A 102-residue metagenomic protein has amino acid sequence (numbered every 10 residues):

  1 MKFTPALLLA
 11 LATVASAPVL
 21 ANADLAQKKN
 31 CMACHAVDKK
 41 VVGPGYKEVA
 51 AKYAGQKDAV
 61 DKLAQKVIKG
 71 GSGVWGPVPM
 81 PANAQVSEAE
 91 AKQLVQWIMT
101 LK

Functional and structural regions predicted by a protein language model:
M1-N22, K102: N-terminal export/targeting leaders of redox proteins
A12-V14, D24, K39, G73: Generic structural signal for beta-strand residues in well-ordered domains
L20-V37: Sequence/structural segment immediately N-terminal to covalent heme-attachment motifs in c-type and related
K29, V37, V41, A89 (+1 more regions): Residue-level signal for short amphipathic helical patches enriched in basic/charged and nearby hydrophobic residues
A33, V42-Y53, K66-V95: Axial heme c-ligation environment in periplasmic c-type cytochrome domains
D38, K57, G70-V74, L101-K102: A general structural signal marking secondary-structure boundaries and capping sites
Q56-Q65: Post-signal/leader-peptide non-cytosolic segments of secretory proteins
